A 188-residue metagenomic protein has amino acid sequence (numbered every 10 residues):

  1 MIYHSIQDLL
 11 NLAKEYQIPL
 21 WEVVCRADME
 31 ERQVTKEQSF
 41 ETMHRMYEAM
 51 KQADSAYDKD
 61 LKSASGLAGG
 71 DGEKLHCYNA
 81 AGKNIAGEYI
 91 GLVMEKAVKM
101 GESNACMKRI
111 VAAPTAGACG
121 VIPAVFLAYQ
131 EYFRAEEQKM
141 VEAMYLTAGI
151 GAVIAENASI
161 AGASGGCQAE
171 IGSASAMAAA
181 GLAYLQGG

Functional and structural regions predicted by a protein language model:
M1-K108, Q130-Y132: Generic N-terminal targeting/processing segments that precede catalytic cores or assembly contacts
G70, Y78-A81, A113-P114, N157 (+2 more regions): Surface-exposed loop/turn and secondary-structure junction residues enriched for glycine/proline
I85, I110-C119, E131, A135-E136 (+2 more regions): Glycine- and small hydrophobic-enriched segments that form the cores of compact globular domains
G87-N104, Q138-A158: Acidic-glycine-rich active-site phosphate/pyrophosphate-binding loop
M107-V125, C167-A174: Conserved phosphate/anionic-ligand binding catalytic regions in large, soluble enzymes, centered on
P123-R134, L182-G187: Alpha-helical support elements that line or immediately flank enzyme active sites and cofactor-binding pockets
Y145-G181, G187: A structural-propensity feature for long, helix-poor, extended segments
